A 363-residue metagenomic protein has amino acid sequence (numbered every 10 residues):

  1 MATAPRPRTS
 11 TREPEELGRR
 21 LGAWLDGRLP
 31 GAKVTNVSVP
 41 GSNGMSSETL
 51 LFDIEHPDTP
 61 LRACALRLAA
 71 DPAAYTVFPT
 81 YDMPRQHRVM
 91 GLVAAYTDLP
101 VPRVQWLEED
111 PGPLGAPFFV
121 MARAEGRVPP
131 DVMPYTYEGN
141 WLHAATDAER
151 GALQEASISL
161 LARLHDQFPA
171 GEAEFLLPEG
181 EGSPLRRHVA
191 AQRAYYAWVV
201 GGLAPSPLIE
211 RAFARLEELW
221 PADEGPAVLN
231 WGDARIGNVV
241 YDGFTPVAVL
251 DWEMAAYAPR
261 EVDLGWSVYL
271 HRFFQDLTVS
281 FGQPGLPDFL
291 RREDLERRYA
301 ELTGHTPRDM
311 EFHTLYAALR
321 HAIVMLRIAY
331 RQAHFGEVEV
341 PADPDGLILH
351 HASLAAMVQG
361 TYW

Functional and structural regions predicted by a protein language model:
A2-V34: Juxta-kinase regulatory segment immediately upstream of eukaryotic protein kinase catalytic domains
S38-I209, L219-E224: ATP-binding pocket architecture of kinase catalytic cores
A227-L229, V247: Conserved protein kinase catalytic-loop anchor
L229-W231, I236: Catalytic-loop of the protein kinase fold
V240-W266: Catalytic activation segment of kinase domains across protein kinase-like and atypical kinase folds
V262-T303, A317-F335: Active-site activation/catalytic loop segments of kinase-like enzymes and analogous catalytic loops in related
H305, D309, R320-W363: Helical subdomain adjoining the active site within ATP-dependent kinase catalytic cores
